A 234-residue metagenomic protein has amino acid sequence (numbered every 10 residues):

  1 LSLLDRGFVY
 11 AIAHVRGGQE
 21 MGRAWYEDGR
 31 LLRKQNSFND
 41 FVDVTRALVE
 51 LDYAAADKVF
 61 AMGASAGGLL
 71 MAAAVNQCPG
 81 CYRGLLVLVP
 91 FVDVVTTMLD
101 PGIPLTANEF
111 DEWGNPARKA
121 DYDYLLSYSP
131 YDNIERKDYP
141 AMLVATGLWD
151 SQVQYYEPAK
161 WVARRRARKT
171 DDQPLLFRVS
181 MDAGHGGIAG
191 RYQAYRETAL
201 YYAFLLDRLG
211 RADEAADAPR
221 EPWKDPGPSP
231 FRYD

Functional and structural regions predicted by a protein language model:
L1-R6, I12-D234: Active-site-proximal cap/loop segments of hydrolase catalytic domains
